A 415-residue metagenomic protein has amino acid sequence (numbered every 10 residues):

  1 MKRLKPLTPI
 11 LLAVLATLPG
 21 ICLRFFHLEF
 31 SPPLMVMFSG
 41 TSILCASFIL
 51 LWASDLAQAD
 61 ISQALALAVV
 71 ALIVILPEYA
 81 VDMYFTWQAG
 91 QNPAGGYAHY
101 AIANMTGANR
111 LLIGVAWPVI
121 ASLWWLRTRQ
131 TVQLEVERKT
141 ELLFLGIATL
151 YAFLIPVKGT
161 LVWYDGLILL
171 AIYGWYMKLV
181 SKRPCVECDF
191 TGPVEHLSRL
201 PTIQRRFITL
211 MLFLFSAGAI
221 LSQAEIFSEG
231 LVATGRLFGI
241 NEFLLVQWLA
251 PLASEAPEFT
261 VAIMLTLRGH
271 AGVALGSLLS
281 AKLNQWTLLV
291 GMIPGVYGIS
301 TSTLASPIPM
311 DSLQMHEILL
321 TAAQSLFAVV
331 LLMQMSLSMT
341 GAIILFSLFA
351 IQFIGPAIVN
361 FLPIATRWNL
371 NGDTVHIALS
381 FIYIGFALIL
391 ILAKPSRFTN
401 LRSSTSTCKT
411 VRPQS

Functional and structural regions predicted by a protein language model:
M1-S415: Hydrophobic alpha-helical segments, chiefly the membrane-spanning helices and signal/signal-anchor peptides
